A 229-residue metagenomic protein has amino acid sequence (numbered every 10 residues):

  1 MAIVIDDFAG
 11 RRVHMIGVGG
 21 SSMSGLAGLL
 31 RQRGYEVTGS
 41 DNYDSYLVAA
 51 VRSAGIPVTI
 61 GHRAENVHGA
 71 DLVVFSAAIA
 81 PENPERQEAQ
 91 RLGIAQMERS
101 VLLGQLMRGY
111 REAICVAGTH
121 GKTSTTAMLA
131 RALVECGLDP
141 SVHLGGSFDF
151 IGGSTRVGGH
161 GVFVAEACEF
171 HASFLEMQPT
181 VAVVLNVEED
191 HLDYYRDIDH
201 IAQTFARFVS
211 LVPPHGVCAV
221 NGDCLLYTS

Functional and structural regions predicted by a protein language model:
M1-L102, V217: N-terminal leader/targeting and accessory segments in enzymes
L29-Q32, R52, N66, A77-G222 (+1 more regions): Phosphate-binding loop of NTP-binding sites
S229: Short regulatory helix/loop adjacent to the ATP-binding pocket of P-loop NTPases
